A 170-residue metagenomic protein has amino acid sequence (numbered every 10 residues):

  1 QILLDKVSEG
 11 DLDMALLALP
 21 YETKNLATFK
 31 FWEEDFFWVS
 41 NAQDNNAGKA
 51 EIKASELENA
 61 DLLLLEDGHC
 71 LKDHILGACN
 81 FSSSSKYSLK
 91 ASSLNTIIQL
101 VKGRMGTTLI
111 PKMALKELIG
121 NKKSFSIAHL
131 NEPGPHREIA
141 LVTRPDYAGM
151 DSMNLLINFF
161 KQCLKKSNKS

Functional and structural regions predicted by a protein language model:
Q1-F36, S40, G48, G77 (+2 more regions): Short beta-strand-centered segments that line the small-molecule binding cleft or hinge of alpha/beta clamshell
L3-L4, T96-I98, L115: Short, hydrophobic alpha-helical packing/hinge segments within bilobed ligand-binding/sensory domains
L12-A18, S92, L109-P111, L115: Short beta-strand and adjacent tight-turn residues that come in two discontinuous sequence segments and form the edges
A18-L19, L64-L65, S83-T96: Short beta-strand-to-loop elements that line the ligand-binding cleft of bilobed periplasmic-binding protein-like
K24-D67, H136-Y147, F159-K165: Hydrophobic/proline-rich hinge and linker segments of small-molecule sensing/allosteric domains, predominantly
A27, D61, K86-Y87, S124-S126: Conserved beta-strand segments of alpha/beta enzyme cores
D61-S82, G149-I157, K166-S167: Secondary-structure junction motif
E117-G120: Short acidic/histidine- and often glycine-rich active-site loop of Leloir-type glycosyltransferases that engages
